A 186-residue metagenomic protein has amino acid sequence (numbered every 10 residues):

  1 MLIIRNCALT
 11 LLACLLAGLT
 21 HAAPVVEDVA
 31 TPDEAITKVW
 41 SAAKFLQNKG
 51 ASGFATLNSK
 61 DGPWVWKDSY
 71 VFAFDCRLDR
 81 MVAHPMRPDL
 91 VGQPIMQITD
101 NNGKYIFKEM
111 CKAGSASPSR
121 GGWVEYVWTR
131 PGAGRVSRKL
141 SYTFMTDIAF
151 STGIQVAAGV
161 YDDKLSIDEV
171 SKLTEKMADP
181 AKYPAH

Functional and structural regions predicted by a protein language model:
L2, L11-H186: N-terminal membrane-sensor/transducer module of prokaryotic signaling receptors
